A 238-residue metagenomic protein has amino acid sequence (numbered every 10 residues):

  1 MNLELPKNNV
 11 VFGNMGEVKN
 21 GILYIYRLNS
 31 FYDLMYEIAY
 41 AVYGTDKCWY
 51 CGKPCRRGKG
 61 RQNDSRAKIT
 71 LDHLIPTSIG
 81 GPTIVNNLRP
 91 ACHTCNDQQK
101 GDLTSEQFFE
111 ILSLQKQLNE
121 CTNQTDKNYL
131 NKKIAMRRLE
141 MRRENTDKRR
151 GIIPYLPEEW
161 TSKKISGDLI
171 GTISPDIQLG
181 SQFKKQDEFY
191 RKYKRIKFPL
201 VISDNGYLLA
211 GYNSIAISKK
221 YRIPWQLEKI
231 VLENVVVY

Functional and structural regions predicted by a protein language model:
N2-G58, L130: Short, charged surface segments at domain edges that flank catalytic/cofactor-binding sites
C48, G101, W225-K229: Short hydrophobic alpha-helical runs that function as membrane-insertion/retention elements
K53, T94, G211-Y212: Residues immediately flanking
P54-P90, Q99, L103: Histidine-centered nuclease catalytic patch
I69, N86-N87, H93-R150: A detector for short metal-coordination/catalytic motifs
M141-I230: Short, charged/polar connector segments at secondary-structure boundaries
E233-Y238: Active-site or metal-binding loop neighborhoods of secreted/extracellular toxin and effector enzymes
